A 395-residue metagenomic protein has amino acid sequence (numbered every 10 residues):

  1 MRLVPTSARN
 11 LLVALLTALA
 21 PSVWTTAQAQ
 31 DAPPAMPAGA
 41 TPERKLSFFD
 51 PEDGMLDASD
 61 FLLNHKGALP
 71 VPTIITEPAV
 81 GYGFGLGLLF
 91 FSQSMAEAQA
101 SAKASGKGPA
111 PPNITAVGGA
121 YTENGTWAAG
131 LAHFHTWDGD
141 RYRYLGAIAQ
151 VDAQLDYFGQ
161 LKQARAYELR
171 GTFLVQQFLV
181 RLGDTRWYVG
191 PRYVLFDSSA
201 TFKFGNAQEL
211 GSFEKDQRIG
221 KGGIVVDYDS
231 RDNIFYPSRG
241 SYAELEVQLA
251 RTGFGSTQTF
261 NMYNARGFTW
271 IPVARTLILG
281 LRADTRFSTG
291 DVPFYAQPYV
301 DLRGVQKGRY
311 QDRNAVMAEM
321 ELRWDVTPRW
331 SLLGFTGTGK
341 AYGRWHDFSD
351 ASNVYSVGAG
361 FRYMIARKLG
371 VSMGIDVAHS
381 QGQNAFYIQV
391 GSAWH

Functional and structural regions predicted by a protein language model:
M1-F49: Cleavable N-terminal export/targeting peptides
Q30-K66, A98-K107: Outer-membrane beta-barrel biogenesis signature
G39-K45, L333, S392-H395: Flexible, glycine-rich linker and terminal segments associated with outer-membrane beta-barrel/transport systems
F61-P70, I74-R218, S372, A378-H395: Gram-negative/organellar outer-membrane beta-barrel architecture
A68-P70, N113-V117, Y142-G146, W187-P191 (+9 more regions): Transmembrane beta-strands of outer-membrane beta-barrel proteins
S212, G220-T338, Y342-R344, D350: C-terminal outer-membrane beta-barrel translocator/porin domains of Gram-negative envelope proteins and their
G223-I224, G358-K368, G382-H395: Outer-membrane beta-barrel "beta-signal"
S349-A359: A short alpha/beta connector and helix-capping loop motif
